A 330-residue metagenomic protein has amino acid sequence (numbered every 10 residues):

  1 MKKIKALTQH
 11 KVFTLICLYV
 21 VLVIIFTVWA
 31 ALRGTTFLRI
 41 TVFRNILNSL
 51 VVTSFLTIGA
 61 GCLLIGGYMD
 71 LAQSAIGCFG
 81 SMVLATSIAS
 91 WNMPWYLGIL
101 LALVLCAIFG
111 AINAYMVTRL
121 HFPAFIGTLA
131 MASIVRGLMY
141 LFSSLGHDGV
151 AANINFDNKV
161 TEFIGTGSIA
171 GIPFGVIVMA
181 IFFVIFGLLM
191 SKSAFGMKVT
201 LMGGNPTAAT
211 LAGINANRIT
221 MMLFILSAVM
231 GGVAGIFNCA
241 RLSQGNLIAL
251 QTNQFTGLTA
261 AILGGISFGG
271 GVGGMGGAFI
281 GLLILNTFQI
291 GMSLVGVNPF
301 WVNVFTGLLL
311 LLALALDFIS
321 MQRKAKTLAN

Functional and structural regions predicted by a protein language model:
M1-L22, V28, L211-R218, I290-N330: Cytosolic-side transmembrane-helix boundaries in multi-pass membrane proteins
M1-T57, N92-L97, A329-N330: Membrane-interfacial amphipathic/re-entrant helices at transmembrane-helix boundaries
A6, A124-S193, I219-M222, L242-L250 (+1 more regions): Transmembrane helix-bundle core of multi-pass membrane transporters and related energy-transducing complexes
F26-A30, R39-W91, M116-H121, I262-M275 (+1 more regions): Single transmembrane alpha-helix segments in multi-pass membrane proteins
R33-N45, Y140, L145, M190-S191 (+3 more regions): Inter-helical junctions in multi-pass inner-membrane proteins, predominant in energy-converting antiporter-like
N92-A132, I280-G281: Alpha-helical transmembrane segments within multi-pass membrane transporters and channels
M93-I99, I108-N113, S168-G245: Helix-loop-helix "hairpin" substructures at the membrane interface of multi-pass membrane proteins
G231, R241-T306: Transmembrane alpha-helical segments in multi-pass inner-membrane proteins
